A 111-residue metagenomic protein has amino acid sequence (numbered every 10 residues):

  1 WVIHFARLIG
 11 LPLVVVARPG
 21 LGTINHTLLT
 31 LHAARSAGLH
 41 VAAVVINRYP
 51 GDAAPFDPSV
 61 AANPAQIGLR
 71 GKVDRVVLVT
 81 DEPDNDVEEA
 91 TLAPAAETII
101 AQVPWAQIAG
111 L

Functional and structural regions predicted by a protein language model:
W1-I3, L31-A34: Short low-complexity stretches enriched in small and charged residues
W1-P19: Inter-motif core of Ras-like GTPase G domains
T23: Class I SAM-dependent methyltransferase SAM-binding "motif I" and its flanking Rossmann-like core
H32-L111: C-terminal lobe/tail of nucleotide-utilizing enzymes
